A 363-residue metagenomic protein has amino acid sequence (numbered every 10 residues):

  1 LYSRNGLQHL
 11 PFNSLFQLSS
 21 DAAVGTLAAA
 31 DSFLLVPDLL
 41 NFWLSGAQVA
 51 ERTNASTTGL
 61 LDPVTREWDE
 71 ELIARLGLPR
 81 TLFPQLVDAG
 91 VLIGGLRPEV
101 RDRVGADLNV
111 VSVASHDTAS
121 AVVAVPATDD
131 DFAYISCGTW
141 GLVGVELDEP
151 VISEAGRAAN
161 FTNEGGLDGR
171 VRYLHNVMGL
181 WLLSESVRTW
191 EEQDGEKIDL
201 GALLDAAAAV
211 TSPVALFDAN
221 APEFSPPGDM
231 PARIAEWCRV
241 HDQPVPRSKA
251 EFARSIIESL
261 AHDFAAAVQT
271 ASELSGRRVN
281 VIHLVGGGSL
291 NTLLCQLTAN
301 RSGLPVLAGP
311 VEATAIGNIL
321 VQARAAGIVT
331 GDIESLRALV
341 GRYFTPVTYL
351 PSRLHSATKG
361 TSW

Functional and structural regions predicted by a protein language model:
L1-N5, P11-A47, L60-E70, A74-R75 (+3 more regions): Active-site core segments that coordinate phosphate-bearing ligands/cofactors across diverse enzyme families
G6-S14, S56-L60, T81-A89, L284: A glycine-/small-polar-enriched, mobile loop at the entrance of the PLP active site in fold-type I
A50-A55: Nucleotide/phosphate-binding loop and acidic/charged catalytic motifs in nucleotide-binding or -utilizing enzymes
L78: Glycine-rich, acidic and aromatic/proline-enriched surface loops and short helix-turn segments that act as binding
P84-L92, A202-A206: Short linear loop/turn motifs
G287: Glycine-rich Rossmann-fold phosphate-binding loop(s) that bind the pyrophosphate of adenine dinucleotide cofactors
T345-W363: Metal-dependent nuclease catalytic regions and adjoining charged, substrate-binding loops involved in nucleic-acid end
